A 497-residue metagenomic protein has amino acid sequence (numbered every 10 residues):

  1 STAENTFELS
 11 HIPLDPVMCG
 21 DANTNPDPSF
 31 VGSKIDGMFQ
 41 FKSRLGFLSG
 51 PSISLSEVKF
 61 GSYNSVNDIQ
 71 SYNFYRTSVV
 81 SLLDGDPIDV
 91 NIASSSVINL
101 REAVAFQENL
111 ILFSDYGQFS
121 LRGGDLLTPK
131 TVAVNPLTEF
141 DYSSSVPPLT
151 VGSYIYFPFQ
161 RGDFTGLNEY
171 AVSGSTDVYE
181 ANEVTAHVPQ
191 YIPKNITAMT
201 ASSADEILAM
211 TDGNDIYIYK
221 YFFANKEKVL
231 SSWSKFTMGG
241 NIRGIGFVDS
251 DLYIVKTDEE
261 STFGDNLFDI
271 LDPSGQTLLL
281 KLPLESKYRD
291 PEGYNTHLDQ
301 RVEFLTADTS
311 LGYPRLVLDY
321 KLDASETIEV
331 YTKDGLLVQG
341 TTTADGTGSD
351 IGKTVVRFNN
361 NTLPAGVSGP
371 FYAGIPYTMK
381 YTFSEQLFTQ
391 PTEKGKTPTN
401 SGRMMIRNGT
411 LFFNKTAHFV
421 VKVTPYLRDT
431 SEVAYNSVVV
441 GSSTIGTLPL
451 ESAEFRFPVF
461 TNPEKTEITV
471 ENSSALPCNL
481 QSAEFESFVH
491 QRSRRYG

Functional and structural regions predicted by a protein language model:
S1-D21, L336: N-terminal accessory interaction module
P13-S43, S49-F247, G441-T444, A453-F455 (+1 more regions): Beta-propeller and closely related beta-pinwheel folds
R161-G497: Beta-sheet repeat architectures centered on beta-propellers
